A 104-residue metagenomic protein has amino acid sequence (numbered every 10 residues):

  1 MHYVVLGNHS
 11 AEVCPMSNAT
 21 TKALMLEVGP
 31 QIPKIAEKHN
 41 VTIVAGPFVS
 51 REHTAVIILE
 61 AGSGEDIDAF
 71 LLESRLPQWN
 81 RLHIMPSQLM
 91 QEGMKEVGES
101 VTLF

Functional and structural regions predicted by a protein language model:
M1-T54, G62-D66, Q88-F104: Short S/T/G/P-rich N-terminal loop/turn motif that feeds into the first structured element of a domain
N40, R75-Q78: Glycine-centered loop/turn motif at secondary-structure junctions
I57-L59, F70: Functionalized membrane-embedded alpha-helices
D66-R75: Short amphipathic alpha-helices in soluble, non-transmembrane regions that often serve as interface/regulatory elements
P77-L89: Conserved short beta-strand edge segments in small beta-sheet-based binding/regulatory domains
